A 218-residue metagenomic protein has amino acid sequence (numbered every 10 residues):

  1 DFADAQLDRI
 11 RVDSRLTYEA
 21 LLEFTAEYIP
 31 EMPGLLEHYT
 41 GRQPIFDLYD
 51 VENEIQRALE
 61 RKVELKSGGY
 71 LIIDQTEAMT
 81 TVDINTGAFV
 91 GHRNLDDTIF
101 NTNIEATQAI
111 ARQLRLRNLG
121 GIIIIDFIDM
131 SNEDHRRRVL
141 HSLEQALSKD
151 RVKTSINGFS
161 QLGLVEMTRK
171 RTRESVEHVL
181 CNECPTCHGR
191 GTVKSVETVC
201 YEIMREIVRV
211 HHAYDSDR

Functional and structural regions predicted by a protein language model:
D1-R218: DE-rich acidic low-complexity regions and acidic surface loops
